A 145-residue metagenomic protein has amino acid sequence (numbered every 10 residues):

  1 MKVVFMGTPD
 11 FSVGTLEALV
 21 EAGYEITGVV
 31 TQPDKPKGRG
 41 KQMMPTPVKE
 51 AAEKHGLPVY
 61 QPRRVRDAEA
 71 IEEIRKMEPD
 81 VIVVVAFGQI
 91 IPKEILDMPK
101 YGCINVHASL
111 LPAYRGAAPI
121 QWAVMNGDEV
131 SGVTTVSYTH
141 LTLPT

Functional and structural regions predicted by a protein language model:
M1-L141: One-carbon transfer enzymes
